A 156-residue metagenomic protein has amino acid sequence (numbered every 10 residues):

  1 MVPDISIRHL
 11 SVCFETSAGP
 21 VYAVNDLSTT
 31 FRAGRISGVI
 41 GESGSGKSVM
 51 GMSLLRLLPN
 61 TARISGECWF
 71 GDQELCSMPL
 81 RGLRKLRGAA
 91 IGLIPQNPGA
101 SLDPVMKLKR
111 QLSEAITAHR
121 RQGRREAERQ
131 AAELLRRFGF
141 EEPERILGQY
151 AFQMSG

Functional and structural regions predicted by a protein language model:
M1-S17: ABC-family P-loop ATPase nucleotide-binding domain
V12, V21, D26-F31: Conserved A-loop
V39-G44: The feature captures the beta-strand-to-loop junction immediately N-terminal to the Walker
L58, L75-G92, R110, A118 (+2 more regions): ABC ATPase NBD coupling module
R63-E74: Conserved ABC transporter NBD signature motif
E67, E126-R145: Conserved ABC ATPase "signature" region
N97, P104-A118, Q130: Q-loop/switch helix immediately C-terminal to the Walker
